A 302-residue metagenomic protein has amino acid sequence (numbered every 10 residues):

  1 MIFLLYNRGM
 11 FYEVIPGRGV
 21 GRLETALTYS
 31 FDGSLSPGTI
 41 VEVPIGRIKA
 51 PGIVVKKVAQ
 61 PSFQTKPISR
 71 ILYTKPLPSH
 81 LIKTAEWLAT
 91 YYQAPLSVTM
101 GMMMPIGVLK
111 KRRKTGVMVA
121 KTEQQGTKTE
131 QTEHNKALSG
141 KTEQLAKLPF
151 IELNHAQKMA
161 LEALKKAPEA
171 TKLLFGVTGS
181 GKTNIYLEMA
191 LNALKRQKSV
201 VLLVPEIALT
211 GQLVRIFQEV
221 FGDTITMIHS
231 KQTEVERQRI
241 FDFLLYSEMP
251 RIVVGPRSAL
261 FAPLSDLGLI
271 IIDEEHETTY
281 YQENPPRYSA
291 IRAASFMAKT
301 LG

Functional and structural regions predicted by a protein language model:
M1-G302: Accessory, non-ATPase domains that flank or precede helicase/AAA+ motor cores in DNA-metabolism machines
